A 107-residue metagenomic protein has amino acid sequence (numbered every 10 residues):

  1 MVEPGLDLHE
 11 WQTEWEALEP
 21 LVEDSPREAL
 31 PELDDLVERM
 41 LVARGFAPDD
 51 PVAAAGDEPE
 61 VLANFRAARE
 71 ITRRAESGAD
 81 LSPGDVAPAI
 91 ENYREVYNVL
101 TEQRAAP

Functional and structural regions predicted by a protein language model:
H9-Q12, E16-P107: Membrane-proximal, non-transmembrane interaction modules that couple membrane proteins to downstream assemblies
